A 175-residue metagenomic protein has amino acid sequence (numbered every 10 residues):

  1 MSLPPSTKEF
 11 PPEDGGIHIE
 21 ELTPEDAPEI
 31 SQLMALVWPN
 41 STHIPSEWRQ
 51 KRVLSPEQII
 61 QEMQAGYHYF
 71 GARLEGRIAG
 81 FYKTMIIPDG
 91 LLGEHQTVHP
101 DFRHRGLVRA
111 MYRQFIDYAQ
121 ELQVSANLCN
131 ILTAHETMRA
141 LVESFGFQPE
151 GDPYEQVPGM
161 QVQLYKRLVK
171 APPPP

Functional and structural regions predicted by a protein language model:
G16-Q32: A short beta-loop-alpha structural element at the N-terminal edge of CoA-dependent acyl/N-acetyltransferase catalytic
H18, A35-Q58: Conserved GNAT-fold acetyl-CoA-binding loop/helix
E57-G71, L92: A short helix-loop-beta-strand connector motif used in the catalytic cores of GNAT acetyltransferases and, in some
G71, R77-M85, L92-G93, T97: Conserved beta-strand in the GNAT
M85-E94, R103, P158-G159: A conserved beta-turn-beta hairpin within the catalytic core of GNAT-like acetyltransferases that forms part
V98, H104-D117, S144: Conserved acetyl-CoA-binding loop-helix of GNAT-fold acetyltransferases
R109, T133-G151: Conserved active-site alpha-helix within GNAT-family acetyltransferase domains
A119-I131: Conserved GNAT acetyl-CoA-binding A-motif
